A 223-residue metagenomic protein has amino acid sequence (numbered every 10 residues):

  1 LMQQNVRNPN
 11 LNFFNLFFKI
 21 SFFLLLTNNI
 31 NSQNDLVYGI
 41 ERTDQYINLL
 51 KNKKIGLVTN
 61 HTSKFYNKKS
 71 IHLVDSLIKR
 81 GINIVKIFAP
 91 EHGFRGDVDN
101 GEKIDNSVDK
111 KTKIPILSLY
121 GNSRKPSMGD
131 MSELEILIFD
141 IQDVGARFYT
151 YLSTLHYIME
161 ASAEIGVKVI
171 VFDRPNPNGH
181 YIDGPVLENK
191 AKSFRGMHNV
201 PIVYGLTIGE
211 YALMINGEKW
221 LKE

Functional and structural regions predicted by a protein language model:
L1-N34: Bacterial Sec-dependent N-terminal signal peptides
I82, S162-K168: A short helix->loop->beta-strand "cap" motif at the edges of active sites that frequently abuts
N83-E91: Short internal beta-strands
G96-G101, I170-K192: Glycine-rich, charge-decorated loop segments at or immediately adjacent to ligand/cofactor-binding or catalytic sites
D105-L134, A146: Glycine-rich oxoanion-binding loops at beta->alpha junctions
D143-L155: Glycine/threonine-rich flexible loop motifs
K192-E223: Conserved anion/nucleotide-ligand pocket segment
